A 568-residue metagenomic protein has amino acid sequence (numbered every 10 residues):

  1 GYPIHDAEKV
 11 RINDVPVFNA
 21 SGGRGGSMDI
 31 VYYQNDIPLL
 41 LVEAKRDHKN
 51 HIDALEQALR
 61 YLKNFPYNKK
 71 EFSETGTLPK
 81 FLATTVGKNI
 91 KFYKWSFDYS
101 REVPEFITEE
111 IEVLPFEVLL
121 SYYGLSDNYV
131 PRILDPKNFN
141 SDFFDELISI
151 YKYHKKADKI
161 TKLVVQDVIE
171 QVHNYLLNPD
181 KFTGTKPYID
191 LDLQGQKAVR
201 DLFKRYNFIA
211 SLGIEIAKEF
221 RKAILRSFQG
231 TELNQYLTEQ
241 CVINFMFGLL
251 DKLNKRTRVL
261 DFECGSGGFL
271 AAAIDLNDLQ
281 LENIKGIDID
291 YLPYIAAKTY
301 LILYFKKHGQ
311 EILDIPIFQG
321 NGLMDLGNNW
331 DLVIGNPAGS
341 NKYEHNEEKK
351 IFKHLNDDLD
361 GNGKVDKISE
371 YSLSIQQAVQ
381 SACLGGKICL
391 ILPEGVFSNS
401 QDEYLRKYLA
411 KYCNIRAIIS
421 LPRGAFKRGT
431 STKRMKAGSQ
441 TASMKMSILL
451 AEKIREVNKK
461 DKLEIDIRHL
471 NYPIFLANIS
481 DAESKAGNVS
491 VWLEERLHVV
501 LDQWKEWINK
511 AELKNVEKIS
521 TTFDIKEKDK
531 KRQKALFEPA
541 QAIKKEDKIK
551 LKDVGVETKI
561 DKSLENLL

Functional and structural regions predicted by a protein language model:
I4-D36: Active-site metal-binding core of divalent-cation-utilizing nuclease and nuclease-like domains
I30-Y32, D36-R46, Y61: Conserved catalytic cores of phosphodiester-cleaving nucleases, focusing on short active-site segments
L39, K80, T257, D331 (+1 more regions): Conserved acidic residues
N50-E102: Nucleic-acid nuclease catalytic cores
F116-Y123, D331-K387, E394-L568: A conserved structural/catalytic subdomain of Rossmann-like adenosyl-cofactor enzymes
D135-I287, P293-A296: Class I S-adenosyl-L-methionine
F245-L253, R258-D275, I317-K350, S372-A382 (+1 more regions): Conserved proline-anchored active-site loop of SAM-dependent methyltransferases that bridges a beta-strand
A296-D325: S-adenosyl-L-methionine
